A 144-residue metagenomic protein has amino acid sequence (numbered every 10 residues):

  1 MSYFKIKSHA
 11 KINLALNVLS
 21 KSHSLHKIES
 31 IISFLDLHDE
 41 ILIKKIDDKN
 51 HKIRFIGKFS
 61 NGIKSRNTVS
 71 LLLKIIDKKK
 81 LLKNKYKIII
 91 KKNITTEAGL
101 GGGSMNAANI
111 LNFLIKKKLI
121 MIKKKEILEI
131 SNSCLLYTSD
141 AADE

Functional and structural regions predicted by a protein language model:
M1-A98, I115-I122: ATP-binding N-lobe of GHMP and related small-molecule kinases
K92-I94, S133-L136: Acidic, glycine-rich active-site loops and adjacent beta-strand->loop/helix elements that engage anionic groups
A98-I127, S131: DPxDG-like acidic metal-binding loop motif
Y137-A142: Conserved small/polar residues in nucleotide/adenosyl-binding loops
